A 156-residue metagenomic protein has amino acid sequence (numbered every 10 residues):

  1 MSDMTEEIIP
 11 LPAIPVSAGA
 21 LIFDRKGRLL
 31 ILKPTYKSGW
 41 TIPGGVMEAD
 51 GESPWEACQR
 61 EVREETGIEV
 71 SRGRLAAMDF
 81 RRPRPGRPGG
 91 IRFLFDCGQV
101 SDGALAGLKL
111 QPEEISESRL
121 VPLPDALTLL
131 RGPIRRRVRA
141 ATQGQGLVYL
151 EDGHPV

Functional and structural regions predicted by a protein language model:
M1-G19: Acidic, metal-coordinating catalytic segment for phosphate/diphosphate chemistry, firing primarily on the Nudix
A13, G39, S118-R119: A residue-level structural signature of the nucleotidyltransferase/glycosyltransferase Rossmann-like core
G19, R28, E117: Conserved beta-strand and immediately adjacent loop positions that scaffold enzyme active sites
D24-E64: Conserved Nudix-box catalytic region and its N-terminal flanking loop in Nudix hydrolases and closely related
G39-W40, D79-P83: Short, solvent-exposed loop/turn segments at secondary-structure junctions
M47-S71, R81-G132, P155: Unchanged
G73-A77: Conserved S-adenosyl-L-methionine
R137-V156: Charged phosphate-binding loop/patch that engages nucleotide di/tri-phosphates or the phosphate backbone of nucleic
